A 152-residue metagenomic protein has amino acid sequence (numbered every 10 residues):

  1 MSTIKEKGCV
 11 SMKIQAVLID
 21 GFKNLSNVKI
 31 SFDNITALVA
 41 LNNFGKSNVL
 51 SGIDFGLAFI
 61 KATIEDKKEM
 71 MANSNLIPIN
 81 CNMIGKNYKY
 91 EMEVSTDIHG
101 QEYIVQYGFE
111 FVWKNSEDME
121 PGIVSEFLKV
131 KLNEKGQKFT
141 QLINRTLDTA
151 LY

Functional and structural regions predicted by a protein language model:
I4-L25: N-terminal pre-Walker A segment at the start of P-loop NTPase domains
N27-D33: Phosphate-binding P-loop
L38: Hydrophobic anchor at the beta1->P-loop junction of P-loop NTPases
N42: The conserved Walker
K46: Conserved lysine of the Walker
S51-S116: Conserved P-loop NTP-binding catalytic core
I104-Y152: Electropositive, glycine-dotted interaction segments that contact anionic polymers or phosphate-rich ligands
